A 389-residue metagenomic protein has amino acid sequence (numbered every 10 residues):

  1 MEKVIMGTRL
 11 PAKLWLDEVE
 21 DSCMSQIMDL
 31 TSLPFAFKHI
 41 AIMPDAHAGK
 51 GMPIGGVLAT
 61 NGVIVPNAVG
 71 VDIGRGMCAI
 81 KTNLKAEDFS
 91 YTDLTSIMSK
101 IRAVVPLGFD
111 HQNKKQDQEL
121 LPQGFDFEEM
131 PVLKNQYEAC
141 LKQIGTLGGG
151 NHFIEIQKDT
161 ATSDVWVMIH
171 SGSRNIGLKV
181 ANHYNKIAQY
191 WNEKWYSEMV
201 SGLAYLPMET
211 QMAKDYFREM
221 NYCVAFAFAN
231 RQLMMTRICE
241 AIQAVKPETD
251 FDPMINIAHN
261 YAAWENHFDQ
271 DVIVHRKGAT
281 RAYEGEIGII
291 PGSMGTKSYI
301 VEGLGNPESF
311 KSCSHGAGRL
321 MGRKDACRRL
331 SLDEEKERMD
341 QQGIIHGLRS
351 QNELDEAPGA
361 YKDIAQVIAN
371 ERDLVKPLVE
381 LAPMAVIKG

Functional and structural regions predicted by a protein language model:
E2-Q26, F35-I42, A48-I54, L58 (+3 more regions): Domain-length cofactor-binding catalytic modules of enzymes
T31: Beta-strand elements of modular eukaryotic interaction domains
P44-D45, D72: Acidic active-site catalytic centers that drive phospho-/nucleotidyl reactions and related ester hydrolyses
A68-E129: A generic, well-ordered mixed alpha/beta core segment in the N-terminal half of proteins
